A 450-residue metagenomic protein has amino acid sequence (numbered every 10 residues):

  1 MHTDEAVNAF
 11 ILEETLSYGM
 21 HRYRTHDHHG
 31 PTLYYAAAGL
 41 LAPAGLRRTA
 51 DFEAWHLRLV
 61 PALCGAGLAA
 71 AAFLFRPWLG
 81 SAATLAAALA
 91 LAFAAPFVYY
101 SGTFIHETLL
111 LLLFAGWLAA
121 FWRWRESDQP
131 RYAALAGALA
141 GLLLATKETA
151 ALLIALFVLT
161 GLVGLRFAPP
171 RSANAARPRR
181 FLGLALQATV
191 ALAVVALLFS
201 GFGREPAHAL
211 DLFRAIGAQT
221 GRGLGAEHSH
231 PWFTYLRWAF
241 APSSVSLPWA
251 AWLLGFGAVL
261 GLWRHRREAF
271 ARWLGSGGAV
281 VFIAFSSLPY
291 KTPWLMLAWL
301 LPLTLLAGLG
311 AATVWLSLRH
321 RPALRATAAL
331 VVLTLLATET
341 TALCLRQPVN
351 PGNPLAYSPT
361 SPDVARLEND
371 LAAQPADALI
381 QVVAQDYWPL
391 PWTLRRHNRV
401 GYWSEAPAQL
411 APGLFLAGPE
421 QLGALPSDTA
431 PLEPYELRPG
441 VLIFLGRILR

Functional and structural regions predicted by a protein language model:
H2-T3, H29, A54, P96-L109 (+2 more regions): Short acidic/glycine- and proline-prone juxtamembrane loop motifs at membrane-interface regions of multi-pass membrane
T3-A50: Extracytosolic helix-loop segments that constitute the early lumenal/periplasmic catalytic or substrate-binding loops
N8-Y18, H29, Y35, A138 (+6 more regions): Transmembrane-lumen/periplasm boundary regions of multi-pass, lipid-linked membrane glycan transferases
W55, L59-L79, G116, A120: Transmembrane-helix motifs of polytopic, lipid-linked glycan transferases
A71, A90, L109-E126, A136-A140 (+2 more regions): Specific aromatic-rich, kink-prone transmembrane helix
A72-F93, L112, R272, S276: Transmembrane-helix signature of polytopic, membrane-embedded enzymes that assemble or transfer cell-envelope glycans
P77-A82, W117-L135, L143, L162-L165 (+1 more regions): Membrane-interface transmembrane helices that cradle and orient dolichyl/undecaprenyl
Y100-S101, L152, G275-A284, P289-W315: Hydrophobic/aromatic-rich transmembrane helices and adjacent perimembrane loops
